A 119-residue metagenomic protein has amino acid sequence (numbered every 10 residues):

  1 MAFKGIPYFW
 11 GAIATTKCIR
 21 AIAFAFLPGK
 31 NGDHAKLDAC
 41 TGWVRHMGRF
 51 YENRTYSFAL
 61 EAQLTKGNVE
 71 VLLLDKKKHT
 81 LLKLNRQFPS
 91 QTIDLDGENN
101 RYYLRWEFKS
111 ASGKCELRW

Functional and structural regions predicted by a protein language model:
G5-R49: Transition segment at domain starts
R45-Y56, I93-E98: Extracellular and analogous surface-interaction loops
N53-L64, Y102-W106: Hydrophobic beta-strand segments within beta-rich accessory/binding domains
T55-S57, K66-E70, S112-K114: Exposed beta-strand and adjacent loop surfaces of beta-rich binding modules that mediate intermolecular recognition
T65-K83, L117-W119: Short, surface-exposed beta-strand/strand-loop-strand elements in extracellular ectodomains
N85-S90: Short, solvent-exposed loop/turn segments in extracellular or other extracytoplasmic domains
L95-E98, W106-S110: Terminal, low-complexity interaction segments
F108-W119: Edge beta-strands of jelly-roll/beta-sandwich modules across compartments, strongly enriched in secreted/luminal
